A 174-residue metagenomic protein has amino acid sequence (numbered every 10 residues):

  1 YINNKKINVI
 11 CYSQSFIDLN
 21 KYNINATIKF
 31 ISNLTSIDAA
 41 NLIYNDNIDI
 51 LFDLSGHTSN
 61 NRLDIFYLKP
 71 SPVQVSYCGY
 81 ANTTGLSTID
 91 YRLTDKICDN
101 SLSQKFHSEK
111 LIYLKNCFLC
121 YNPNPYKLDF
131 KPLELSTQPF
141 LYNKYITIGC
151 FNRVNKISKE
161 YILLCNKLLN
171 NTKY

Functional and structural regions predicted by a protein language model:
Y1-I7, C120-Y174: Conserved catalytic-core segment of nucleotide-activated headgroup transferases in glycan assembly
Y1-I89, K96-Q104, L164: Conserved nucleotide-cofactor-binding alpha/beta core module
C11, D53, Y113, I148-C150: Structured core elements
V73, D90, K110, K144-I146: A generic secondary-structure signal marking the coil-to-beta-strand transition
Y91-L102, H107-N124: Donor nucleotide-sugar binding/catalytic pocket of nucleotide-sugar-dependent glycosyltransferases
